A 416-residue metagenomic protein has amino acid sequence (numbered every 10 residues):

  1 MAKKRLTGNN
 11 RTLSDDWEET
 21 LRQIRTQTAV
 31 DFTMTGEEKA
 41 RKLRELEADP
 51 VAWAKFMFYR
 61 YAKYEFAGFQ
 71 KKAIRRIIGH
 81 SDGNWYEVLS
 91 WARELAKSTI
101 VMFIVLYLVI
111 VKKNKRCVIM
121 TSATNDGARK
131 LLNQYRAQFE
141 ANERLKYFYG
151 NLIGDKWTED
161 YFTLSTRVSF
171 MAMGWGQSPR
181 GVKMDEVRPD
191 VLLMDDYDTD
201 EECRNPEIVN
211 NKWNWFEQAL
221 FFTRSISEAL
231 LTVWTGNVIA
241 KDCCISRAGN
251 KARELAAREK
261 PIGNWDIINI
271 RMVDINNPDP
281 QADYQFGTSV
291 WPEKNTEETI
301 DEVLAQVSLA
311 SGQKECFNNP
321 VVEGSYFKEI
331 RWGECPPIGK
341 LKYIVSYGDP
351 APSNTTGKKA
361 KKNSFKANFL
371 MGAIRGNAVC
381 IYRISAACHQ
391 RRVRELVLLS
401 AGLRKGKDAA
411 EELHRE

Functional and structural regions predicted by a protein language model:
M1-W85: N-terminal accessory segments
N84-F103: Walker A/P-loop
T99-K113: Walker A/P-loop NTP-binding motif
T121-S178: Conserved nucleotide-state-sensing and coupling region of NTP-binding domains
D160-F216: Conserved RecA-like ASCE ATPase "motif II neighborhood" in helicase/translocase motors
R204-P278: ASCE P-loop NTPase helicase motor core
S246, N250, N269-R271, N277 (+3 more regions): Mg2+-dependent endonuclease catalytic cores in nucleic-acid-processing enzymes, primarily RNase H-like
N277-P350, N354-G357: ATPase catalytic-site recognition across NTP-hydrolyzing enzymes
